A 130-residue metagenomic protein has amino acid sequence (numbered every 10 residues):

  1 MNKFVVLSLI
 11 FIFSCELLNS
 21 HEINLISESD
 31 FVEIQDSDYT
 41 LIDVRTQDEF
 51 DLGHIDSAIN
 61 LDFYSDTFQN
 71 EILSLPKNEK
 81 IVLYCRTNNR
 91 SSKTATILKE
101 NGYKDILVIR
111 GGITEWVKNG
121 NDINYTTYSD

Functional and structural regions predicted by a protein language model:
N2-F4, C15-Y39, Q47-K80, R86-D130: Rhodanese-like catalytic fold shared by cysteine-dependent sulfurtransferases and DSP/PTP-type phosphatases
S8-S14: Hydrophobic membrane-targeting signal helices
